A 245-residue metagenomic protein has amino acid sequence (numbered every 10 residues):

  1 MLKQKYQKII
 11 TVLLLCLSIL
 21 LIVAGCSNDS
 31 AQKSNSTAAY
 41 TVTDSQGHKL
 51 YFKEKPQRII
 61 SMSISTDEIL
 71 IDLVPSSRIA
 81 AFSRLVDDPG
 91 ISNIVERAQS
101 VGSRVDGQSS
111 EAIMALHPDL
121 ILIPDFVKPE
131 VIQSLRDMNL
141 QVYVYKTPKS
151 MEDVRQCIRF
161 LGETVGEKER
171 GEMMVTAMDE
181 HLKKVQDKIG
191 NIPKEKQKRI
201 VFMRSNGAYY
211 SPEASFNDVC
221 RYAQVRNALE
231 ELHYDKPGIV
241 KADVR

Functional and structural regions predicted by a protein language model:
L2-Y6, T11, L15, A24-E68 (+1 more regions): Bacterial Sec-exported substrate-binding components of ABC uptake systems
T37, S45-G47, E54-Q57, S65 (+9 more regions): Extracytoplasmic
A39, E130-Y209, L229-H233: Extracytoplasmic substrate-binding proteins
S45-G47, Q99-E111, P148, H233-R245: Short helix-initiation/N-cap motifs at beta->coil->alpha
K53-P56, S63-E68, V95, S110 (+7 more regions): Extracytoplasmic/secreted envelope proteins and their assembly/folding machinery, especially bacterial periplasmic
S61-L116, L120-D125, V225-A228: A short, structured surface patch at a secondary-structure boundary
S65-E68, L85-D88, L120-I121, F126-E130 (+3 more regions): Solvent-exposed loop/turn segments at secondary-structure junctions within structured extracellular/periplasmic domains
V86-D88, Q99, S211-V240: Alpha-helical, coiled-coil/dimerization segments enriched in small aliphatic residues
